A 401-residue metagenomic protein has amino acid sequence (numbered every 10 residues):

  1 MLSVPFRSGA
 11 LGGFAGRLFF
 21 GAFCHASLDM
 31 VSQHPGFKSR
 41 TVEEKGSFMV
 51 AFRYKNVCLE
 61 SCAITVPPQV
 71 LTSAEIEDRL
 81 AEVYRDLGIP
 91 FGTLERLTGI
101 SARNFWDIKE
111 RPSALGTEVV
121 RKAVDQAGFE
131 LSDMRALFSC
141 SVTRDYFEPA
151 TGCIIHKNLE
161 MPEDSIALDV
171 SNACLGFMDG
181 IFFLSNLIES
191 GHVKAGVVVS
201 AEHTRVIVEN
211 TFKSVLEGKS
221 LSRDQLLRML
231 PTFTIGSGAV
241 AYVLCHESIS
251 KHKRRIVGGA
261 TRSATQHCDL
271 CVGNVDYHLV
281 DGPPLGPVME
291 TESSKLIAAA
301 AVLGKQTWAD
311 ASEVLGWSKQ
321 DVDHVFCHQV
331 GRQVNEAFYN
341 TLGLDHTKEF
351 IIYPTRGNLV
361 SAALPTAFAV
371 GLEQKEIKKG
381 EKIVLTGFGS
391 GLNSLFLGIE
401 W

Functional and structural regions predicted by a protein language model:
G46-I108, K219-A298, E400-W401: Condensing-enzyme catalytic core mediating Claisen C-C bond formation in acyl metabolism
A63, S171, G196-E202, L244 (+1 more regions): Short beta-strand segments
L71, E148-A150, F182, I207-F212 (+1 more regions): Short acidic, glycine/serine/threonine-rich loops at helix termini
S113, T117-V120, T143-D145, K157 (+4 more regions): Claisen-condensing/thiolase-fold acyl-transfer catalytic domains that form or cleave C-C bonds in fatty acid
D133-C140, Q320-H328: Short glycine-rich phosphate-binding loop at a beta-alpha junction
H192-F212, A264-L270, R332: Acyl-CoA/ACP chain-elongation machinery
